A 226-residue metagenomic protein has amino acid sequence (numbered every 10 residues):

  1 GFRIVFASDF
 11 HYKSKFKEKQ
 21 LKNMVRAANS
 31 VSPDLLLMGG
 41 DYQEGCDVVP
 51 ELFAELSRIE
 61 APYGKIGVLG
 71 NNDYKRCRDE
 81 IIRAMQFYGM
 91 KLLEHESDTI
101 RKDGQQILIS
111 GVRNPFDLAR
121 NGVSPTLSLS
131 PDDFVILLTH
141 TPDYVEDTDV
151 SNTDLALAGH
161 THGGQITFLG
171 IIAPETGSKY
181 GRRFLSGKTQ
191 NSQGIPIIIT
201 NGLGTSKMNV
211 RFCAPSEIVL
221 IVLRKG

Functional and structural regions predicted by a protein language model:
G1-H11, Q106-P115, I136-H140, P196-N201: Active-site-proximal beta-strand elements of phosphoester/diester hydrolases
G1-L93: Membrane-embedded segments
H11, Y42-Q43, N72-D73, S97-D98 (+4 more regions): Catalytic metal-binding/acid-base residues of hydrolase active sites
Y12-K17, D41-G45, V112-D117, D133-V135 (+1 more regions): Short, flexible loop segments at the rims of nucleotide/cofactor-binding pockets, characterized by
D34-L35, I66, M90-K91, I107 (+3 more regions): Short, Asp-centered acidic motifs that coordinate Mg2+ and/or phosphate in catalytic or ligand-binding sites
I82-M90, E96, K102-T139, V145-E146 (+2 more regions): Binuclear metal-dependent hydrolase catalytic cores centered on His/Asp/Glu-rich metal-binding motifs
E96-D103, G187-Q193: Short acidic-hydrophobic surface loop/beta-edge motif
P142-V222: Conserved beta-sheet core of the metallophosphoesterase superfamily
